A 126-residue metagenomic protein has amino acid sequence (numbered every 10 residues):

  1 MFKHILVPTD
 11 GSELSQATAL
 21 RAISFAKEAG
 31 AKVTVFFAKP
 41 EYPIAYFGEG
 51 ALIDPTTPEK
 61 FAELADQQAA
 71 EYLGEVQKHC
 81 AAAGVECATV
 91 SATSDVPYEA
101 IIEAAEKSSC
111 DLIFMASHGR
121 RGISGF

Functional and structural regions predicted by a protein language model:
M1-T56, H79, A83-A88: Small/aliphatic-rich secondary-structure junction motif
P8, T93, A116: Conserved residues at the C-terminal ends of beta-strands
S12, S94-V96, R120: Short beta->alpha connector loops
P43, P97-E99, G122: Generic structural signal for helix capping and beta-alpha/helix-loop junctions
P55-E71: A short acidic, glycine-rich active-site loop that binds or catalyzes chemistry on phosphate/adenosine moieties
E75-I113: Structural beta-alpha unit
L112-F126: Glycine-rich, Arg-bearing micro-motifs that act as flexible, cationic patches
